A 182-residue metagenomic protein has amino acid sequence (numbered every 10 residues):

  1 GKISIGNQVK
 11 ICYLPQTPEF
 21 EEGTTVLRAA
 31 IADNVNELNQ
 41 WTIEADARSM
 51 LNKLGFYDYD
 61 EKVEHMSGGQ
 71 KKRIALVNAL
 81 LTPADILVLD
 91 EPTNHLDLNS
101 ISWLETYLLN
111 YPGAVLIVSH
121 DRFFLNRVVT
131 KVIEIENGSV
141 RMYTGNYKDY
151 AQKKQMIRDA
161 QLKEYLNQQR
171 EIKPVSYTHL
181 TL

Functional and structural regions predicted by a protein language model:
G1-N167: ABC ATP-binding cassette signature C-motif
K163, R170, P174-Y177: Extended, non-transmembrane alpha-helical coiled-coils
T178-L182: Conserved small/polar residues in nucleotide/adenosyl-binding loops
